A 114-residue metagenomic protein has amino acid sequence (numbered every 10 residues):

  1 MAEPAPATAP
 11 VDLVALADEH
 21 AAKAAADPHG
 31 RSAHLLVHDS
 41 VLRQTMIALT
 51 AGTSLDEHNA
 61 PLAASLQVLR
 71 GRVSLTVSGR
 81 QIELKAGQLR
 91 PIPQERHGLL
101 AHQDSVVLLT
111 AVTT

Functional and structural regions predicted by a protein language model:
M1-V41, T76-S78: A short, N-terminal "cap"/entry segment at the start of jelly-roll beta-barrel domains of the cupin/DSBH fold
H29-G30, S40-A60, Q94: Conserved short histidine dyad/triad with adjacent acidic residue
T53-L55, G71-T76, H97: Short beta-strand segments in beta-sandwich/barrel cores
L62-S78: Glycine- and acidic-residue-biased ligand/ion/polar-headgroup-sensing regions
L69-R70, K85-A86, Q103: A cytosolic small-molecule/anion-sensing beta-strand core signal
S78-E95: Short acidic-glycine-tyrosine-enriched beta hairpin
Q94-T114: Ligand-binding loop in jelly-roll beta-barrel domains
